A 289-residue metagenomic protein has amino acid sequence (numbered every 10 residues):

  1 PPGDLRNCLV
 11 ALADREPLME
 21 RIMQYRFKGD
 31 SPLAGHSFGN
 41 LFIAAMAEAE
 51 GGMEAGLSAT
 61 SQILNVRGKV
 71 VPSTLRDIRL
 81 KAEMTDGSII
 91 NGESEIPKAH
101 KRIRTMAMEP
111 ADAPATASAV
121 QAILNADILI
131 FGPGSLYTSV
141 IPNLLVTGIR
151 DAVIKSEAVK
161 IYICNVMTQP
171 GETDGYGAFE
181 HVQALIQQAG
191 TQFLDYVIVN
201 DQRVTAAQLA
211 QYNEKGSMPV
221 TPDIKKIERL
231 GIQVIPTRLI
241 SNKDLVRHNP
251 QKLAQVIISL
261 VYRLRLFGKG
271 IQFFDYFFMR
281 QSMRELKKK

Functional and structural regions predicted by a protein language model:
P1, L124, L136, V140-F193 (+2 more regions): Conserved phosphate- and dinucleotide-binding cores of soluble alpha/beta proteins, encompassing both enzyme active
P1-K101, V256-I258, I271-K289: Electropositive, gly/pro-rich neighborhoods at or near active sites that engage anionic ligands
G3-D4, L33, S37, L41 (+12 more regions): Conserved active-site and cofactor/substrate-binding residues in soluble primary-metabolism enzymes
I22-E50, G134-I141, M167-T173, V204 (+1 more regions): Glycine-rich phosphate/diphosphate-binding loops and the adjacent beta-loop-alpha structural elements that coordinate
R76-Y137: Active-site gating loop/helix substructures
I130-G132, I161-I163, I198: Structural motif
G175-K289: C-terminal functional extensions of proteins
